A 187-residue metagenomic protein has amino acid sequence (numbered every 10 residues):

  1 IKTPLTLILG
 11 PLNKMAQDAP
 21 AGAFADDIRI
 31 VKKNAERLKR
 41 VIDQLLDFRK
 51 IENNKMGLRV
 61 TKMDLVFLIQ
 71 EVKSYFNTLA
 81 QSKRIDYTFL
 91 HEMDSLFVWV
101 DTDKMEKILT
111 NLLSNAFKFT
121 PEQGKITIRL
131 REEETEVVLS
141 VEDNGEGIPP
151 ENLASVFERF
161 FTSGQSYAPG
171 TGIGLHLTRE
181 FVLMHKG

Functional and structural regions predicted by a protein language model:
K33-R40: Short alpha-helical segment of the dimerization/phosphotransfer core of two-component systems
R49-V60: Helix-loop junction within the histidine kinase core
R59-D64, Q81, D86-L96: Conserved catalytic submotifs in the C-terminal HATPase_c
R59-S74, E106: A conserved beta-strand-to-alpha-helix junction within the catalytic ATP-binding
L65, G147-S155: Short helix N-cap motif at coil->helix boundaries in the Bergerat
T78, E146-G147: Glycine-rich G1-box
A116-F117: Short helix-loop "hinge" at the ATP-lid/N-box region of the Bergerat-fold HATPase_c
V182-L183: Detector for a conserved hydrophobic position within an alpha-helical segment of the HATPase_c
